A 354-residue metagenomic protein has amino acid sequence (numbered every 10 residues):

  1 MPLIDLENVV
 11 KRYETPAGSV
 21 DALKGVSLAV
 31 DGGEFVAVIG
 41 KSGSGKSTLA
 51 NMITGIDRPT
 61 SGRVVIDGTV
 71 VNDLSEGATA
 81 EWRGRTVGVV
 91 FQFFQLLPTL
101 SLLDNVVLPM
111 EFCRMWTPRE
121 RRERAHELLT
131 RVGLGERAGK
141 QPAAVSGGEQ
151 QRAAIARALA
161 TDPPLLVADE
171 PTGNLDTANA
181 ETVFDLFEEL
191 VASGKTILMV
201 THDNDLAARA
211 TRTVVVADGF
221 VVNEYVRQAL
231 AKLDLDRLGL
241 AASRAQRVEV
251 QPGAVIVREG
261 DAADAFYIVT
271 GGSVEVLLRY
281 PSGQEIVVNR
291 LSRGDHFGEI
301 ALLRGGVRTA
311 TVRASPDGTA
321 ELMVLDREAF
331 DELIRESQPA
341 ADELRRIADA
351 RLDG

Functional and structural regions predicted by a protein language model:
P2-M199, N204-A207: ABC family nucleotide-binding domain
T60-R63, D218, D264-A265, G271: Conserved coupling/switch loops of ABC nucleotide-binding domains, chiefly the family-specific signature
V71, V216, V221-V222, F297: Short hydrophobic beta-strand segments in globular cytosolic domains
R209-V215: Conserved catalytic segment of ABC-fold P-loop ATPases
V216, V269, L325: Catalytic metal- and UDP-sugar-binding loop of GT-A-like glycosyltransferases, i.e., residues flanking the conserved
Q228-I286, R293-D295: Regulatory nucleotide-sensing modules
N289-R346: Cyclic-nucleotide recognition modules
R345-G354: Polybasic "coupling" helices that flank or enter modular domains
